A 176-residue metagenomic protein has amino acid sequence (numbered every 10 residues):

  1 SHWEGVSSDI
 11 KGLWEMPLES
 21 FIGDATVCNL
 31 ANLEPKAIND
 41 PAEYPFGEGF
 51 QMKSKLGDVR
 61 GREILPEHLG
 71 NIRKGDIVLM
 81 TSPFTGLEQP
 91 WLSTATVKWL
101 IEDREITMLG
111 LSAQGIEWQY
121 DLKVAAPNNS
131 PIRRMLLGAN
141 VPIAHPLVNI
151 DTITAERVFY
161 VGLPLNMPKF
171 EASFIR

Functional and structural regions predicted by a protein language model:
S1-R176: Active-/binding-site microenvironments in catalytic and ligand-binding cores
